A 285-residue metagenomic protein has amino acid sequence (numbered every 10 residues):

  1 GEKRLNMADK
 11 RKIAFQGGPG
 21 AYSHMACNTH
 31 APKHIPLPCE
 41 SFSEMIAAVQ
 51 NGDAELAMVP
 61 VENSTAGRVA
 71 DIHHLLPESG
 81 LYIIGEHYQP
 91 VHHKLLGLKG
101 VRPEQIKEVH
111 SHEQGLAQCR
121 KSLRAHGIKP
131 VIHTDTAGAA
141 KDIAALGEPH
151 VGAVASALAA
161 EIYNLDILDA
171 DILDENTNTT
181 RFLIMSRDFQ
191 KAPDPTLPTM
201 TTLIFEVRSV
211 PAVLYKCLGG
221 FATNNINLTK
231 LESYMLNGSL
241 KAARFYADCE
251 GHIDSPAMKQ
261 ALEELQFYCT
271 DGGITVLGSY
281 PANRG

Functional and structural regions predicted by a protein language model:
G1-G285: Domain-level signature for soluble enzymes in the chorismate/prephenate branch of the shikimate pathway
